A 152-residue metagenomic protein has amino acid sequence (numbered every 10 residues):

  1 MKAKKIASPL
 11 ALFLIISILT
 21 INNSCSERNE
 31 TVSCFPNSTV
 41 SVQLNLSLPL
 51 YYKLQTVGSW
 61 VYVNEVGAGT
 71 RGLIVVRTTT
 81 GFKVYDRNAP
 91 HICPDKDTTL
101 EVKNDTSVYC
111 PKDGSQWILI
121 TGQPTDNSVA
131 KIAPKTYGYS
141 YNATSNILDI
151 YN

Functional and structural regions predicted by a protein language model:
K2-I6, L14-N45: Bacterial Sec-dependent N-terminal signal peptides
F13, I21-N23, I74, Y109 (+1 more regions): Solvent-exposed, non-transmembrane amphipathic alpha-helical segments
C25, A89, C110-D113: Short cysteine clusters
R28-N104, I118-L119, K135-N152: N-terminal pre-ligand scaffold of iron-sulfur
K103-D113, P124-Y137: Short cysteine/histidine-rich metal-coordination sites, predominantly Zn2+-binding motifs
